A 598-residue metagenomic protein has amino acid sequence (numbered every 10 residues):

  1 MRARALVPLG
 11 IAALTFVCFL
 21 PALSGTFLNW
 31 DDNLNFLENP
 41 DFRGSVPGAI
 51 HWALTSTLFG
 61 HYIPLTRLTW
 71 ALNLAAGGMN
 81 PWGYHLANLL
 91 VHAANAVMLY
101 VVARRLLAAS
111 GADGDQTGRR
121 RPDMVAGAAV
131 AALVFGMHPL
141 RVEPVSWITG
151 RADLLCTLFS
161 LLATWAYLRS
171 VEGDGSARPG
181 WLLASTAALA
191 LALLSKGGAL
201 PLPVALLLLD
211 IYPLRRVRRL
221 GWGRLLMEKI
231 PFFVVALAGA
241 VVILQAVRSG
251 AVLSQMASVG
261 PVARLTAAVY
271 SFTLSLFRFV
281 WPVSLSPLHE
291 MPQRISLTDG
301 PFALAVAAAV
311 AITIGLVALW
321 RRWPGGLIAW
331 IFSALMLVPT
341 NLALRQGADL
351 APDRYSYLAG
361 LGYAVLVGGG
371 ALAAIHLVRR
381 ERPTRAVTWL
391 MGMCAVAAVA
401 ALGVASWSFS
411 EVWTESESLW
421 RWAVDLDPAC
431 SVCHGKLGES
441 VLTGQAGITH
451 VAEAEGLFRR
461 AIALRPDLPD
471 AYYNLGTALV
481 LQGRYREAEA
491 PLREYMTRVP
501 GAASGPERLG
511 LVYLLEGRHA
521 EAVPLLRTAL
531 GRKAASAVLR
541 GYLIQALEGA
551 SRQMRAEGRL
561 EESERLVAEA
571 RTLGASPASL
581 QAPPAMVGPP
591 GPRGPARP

Functional and structural regions predicted by a protein language model:
M1, R385, W407, E417-P598: C-terminal luminal/periplasmic domains and tails of membrane-associated envelope-modifying transferases
M1-A446, H450-L481, R508: Polytopic membrane enzymes that build or remodel cell-surface glycoconjugates and lipids
